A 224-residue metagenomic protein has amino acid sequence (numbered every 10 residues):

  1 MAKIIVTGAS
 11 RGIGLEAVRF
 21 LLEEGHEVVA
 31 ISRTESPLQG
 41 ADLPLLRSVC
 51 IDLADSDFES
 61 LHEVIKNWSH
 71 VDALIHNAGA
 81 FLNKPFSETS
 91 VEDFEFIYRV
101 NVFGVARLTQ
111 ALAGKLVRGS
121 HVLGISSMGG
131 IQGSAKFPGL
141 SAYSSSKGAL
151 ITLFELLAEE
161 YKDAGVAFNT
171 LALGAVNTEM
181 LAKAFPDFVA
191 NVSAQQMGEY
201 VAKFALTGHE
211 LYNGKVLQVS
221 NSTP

Functional and structural regions predicted by a protein language model:
V6-T7, H76-N77, H121-S127, A167-A172 (+1 more regions): Structural signature of the Rossmann-like NAD(P)-dependent dehydrogenase/reductase core
S10, V18: N-terminal Rossmann NAD(P)H-binding glycine-rich loop of SDR-like oxidoreductase domains
L43-S56: Rossmann-fold cofactor-recognition segment
N77-N83: Conserved NAD(P)H cofactor-binding loop of Rossmann-fold oxidoreductase domains
P85-F86, D93-E95: Substrate-binding pocket helix/loop in short-chain dehydrogenase/reductase
H121-A149, F154-E155, E159-K162: Catalytic loop of short-chain dehydrogenase/reductase
T170, P186-P224: C-terminal helical subdomain
